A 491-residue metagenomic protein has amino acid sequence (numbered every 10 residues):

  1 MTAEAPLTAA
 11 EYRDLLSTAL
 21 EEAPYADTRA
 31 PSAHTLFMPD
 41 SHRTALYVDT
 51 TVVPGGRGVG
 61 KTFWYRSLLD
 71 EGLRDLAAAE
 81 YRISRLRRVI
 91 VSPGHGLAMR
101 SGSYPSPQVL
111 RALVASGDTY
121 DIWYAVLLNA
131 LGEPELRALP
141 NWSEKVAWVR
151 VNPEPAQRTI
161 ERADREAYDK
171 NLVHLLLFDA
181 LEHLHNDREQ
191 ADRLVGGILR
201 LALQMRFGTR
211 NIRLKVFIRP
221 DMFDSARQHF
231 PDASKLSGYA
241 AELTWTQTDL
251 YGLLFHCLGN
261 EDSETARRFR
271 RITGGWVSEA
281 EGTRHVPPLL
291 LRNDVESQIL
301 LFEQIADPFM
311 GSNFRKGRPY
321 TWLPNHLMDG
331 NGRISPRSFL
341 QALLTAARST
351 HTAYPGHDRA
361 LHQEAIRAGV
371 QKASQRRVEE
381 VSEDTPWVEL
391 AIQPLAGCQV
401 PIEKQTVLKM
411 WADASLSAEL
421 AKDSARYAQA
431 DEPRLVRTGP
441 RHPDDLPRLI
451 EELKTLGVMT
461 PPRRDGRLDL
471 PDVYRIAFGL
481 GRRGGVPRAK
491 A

Functional and structural regions predicted by a protein language model:
T2, G208, E296-A491: C-terminal leucine-rich, beta-strand-based interaction scaffolds used for sensing/assembly
A3-A10, D14-S17, E21, A30 (+5 more regions): P-loop NTPase nucleotide-binding core
A30-T50, P155-T159, V195-L199, S234-K235 (+2 more regions): Short linear interaction motifs
K61-Y65, K215-I218, Y251, S335-A347: Short, hydrophobic, well-ordered secondary-structure elements
L69-E71, Q108, D192-R193, H229-K235 (+1 more regions): Short secondary-structure boundary/capping segments
L73, L128, G132, L199 (+4 more regions): Alpha-helical repeat scaffolds in large eukaryotic proteins
D179-A180: Walker B catalytic acidic pair
H183-K316: The catalytic "switch" region of P-loop NTPases
